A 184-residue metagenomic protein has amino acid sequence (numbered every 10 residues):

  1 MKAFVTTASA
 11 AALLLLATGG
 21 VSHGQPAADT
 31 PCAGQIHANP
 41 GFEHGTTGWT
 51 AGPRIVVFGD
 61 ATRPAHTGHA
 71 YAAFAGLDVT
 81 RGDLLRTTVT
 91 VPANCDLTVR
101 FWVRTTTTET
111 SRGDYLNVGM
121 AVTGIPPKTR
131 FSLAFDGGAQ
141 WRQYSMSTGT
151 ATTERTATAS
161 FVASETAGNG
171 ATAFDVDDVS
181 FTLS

Functional and structural regions predicted by a protein language model:
K2-T7, L14-Q35: C-terminal region of N-terminal signal peptides and the immediate post-cleavage residues of exported proteins
A33-V79: Extracellular glycan-recognition surfaces and repeat-rich motifs
F42, L97-T105, R155-E165, V179: Extracellular beta-strand-rich recognition modules
L77-C95, R142-S145, D175: Short beta-strands within extracellular/lumenal beta-sheet-rich domains
D78-V79, V91-N94, R104-G113, A167-G170: Extended, low-complexity, turn-rich repeat/linker tracts enriched in Gly/Pro/Ser/Thr and Asp/Glu that occur
T80-D83, E165-L183: Extracellular carbohydrate recognition
D83, T98-V99, E109-M120: Beta-strand acidic-aromatic groove motif in beta-rich domains, primarily in extracellular
T123-T156, A167-N169: Extracellular carbohydrate recognition and processing domains and analogous Trp-centered ligand-binding platforms
